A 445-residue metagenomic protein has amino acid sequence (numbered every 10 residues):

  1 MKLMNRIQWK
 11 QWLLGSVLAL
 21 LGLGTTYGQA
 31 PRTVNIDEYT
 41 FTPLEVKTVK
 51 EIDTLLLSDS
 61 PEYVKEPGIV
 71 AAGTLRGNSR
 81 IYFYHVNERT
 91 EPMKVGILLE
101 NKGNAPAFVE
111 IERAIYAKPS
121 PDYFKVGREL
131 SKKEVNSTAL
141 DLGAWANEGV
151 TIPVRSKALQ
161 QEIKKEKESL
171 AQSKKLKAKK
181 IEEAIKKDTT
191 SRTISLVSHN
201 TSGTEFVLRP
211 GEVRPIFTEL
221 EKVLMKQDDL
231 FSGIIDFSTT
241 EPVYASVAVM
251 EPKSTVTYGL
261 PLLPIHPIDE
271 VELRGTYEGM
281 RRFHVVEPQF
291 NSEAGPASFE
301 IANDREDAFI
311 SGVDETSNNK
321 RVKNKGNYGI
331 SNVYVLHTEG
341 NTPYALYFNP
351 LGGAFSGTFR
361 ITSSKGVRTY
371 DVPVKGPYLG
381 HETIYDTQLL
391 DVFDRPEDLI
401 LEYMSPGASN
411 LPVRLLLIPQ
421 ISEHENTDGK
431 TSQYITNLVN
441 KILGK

Functional and structural regions predicted by a protein language model:
L3-L13: Bacterial N-terminal signal peptides that target proteins for export
G15-G22: Bacterial N-terminal signal peptides
G24-G28: Sec/Tat signal peptide C-region and signal peptidase I cleavage site
A30-R76: N-terminal, Lys/Arg-enriched amphipathic/low-complexity engagement segments that precede the first folded domain
Y39-F41, T90, K118-D122, E134-G149 (+5 more regions): Large eukaryotic, non-enzymatic subunits of multiprotein complexes that serve as scaffolds/tethers, characterized by
K65-E112, A117, F124-K125, V135 (+5 more regions): Long compositionally biased, domain-poor regions of proteins
E129-K164, L176-S202, L379-H381: Short beta-strand and strand-turn-strand segments in soluble, beta-rich domains
E251-F309: Surface-exposed beta-loop interaction hotspot
